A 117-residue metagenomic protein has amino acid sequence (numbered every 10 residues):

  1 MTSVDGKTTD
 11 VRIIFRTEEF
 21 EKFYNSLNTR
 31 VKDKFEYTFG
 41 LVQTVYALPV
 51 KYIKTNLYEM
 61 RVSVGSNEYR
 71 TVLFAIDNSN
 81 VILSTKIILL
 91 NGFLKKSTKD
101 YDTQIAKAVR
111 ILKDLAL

Functional and structural regions predicted by a protein language model:
M1-E68, N78-K86, L94-L117: Basic, Lys/Arg-enriched alpha-helical interface segments
F74: Conserved Hanks-type protein kinase catalytic core
L90: Conserved catalytic cores of phosphodiester-cleaving nucleases, focusing on short active-site segments
